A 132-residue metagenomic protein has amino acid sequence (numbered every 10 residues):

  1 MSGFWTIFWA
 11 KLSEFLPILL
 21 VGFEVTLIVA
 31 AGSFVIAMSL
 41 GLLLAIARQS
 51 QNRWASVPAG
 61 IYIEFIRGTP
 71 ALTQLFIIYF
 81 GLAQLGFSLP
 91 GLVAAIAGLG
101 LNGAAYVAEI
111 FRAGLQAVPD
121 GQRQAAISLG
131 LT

Functional and structural regions predicted by a protein language model:
M1-T132: Transmembrane alpha-helices and adjacent helix-loop boundaries
